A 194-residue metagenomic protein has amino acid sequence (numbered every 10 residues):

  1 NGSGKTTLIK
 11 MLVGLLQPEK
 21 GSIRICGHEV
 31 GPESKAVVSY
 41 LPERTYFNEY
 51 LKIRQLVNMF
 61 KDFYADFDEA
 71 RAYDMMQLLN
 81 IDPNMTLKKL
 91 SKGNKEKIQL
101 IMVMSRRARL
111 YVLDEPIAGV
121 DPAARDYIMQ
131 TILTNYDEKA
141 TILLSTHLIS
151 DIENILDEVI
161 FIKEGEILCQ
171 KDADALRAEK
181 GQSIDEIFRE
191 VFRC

Functional and structural regions predicted by a protein language model:
S3, P122-A124: Helix N-cap at the start of a conserved alpha-helix in ABC-type nucleotide-binding domains
V13: Helix-to-loop junction immediately C-terminal to a conserved catalytic motif
G21-S34: Conserved ABC transporter NBD signature motif
E43-I98: ABC-family P-loop ATPase nucleotide-binding domains
Y111-E115, V120: Catalytic Walker B motif of ABC-type/P-loop ATPase nucleotide-binding domains
R125-E138: Helical segment within the ABC ATPase nucleotide-binding domain
Q170-K171: ABC ATPase "signature
